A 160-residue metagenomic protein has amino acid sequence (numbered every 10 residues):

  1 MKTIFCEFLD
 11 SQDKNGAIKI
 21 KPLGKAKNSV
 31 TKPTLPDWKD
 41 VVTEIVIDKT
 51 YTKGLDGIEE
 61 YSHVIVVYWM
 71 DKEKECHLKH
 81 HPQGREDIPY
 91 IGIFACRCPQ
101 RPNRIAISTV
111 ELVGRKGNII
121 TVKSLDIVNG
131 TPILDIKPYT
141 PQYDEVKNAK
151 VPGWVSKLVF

Functional and structural regions predicted by a protein language model:
M1-I107, G114-F160: Cys-His-centered catalytic/binding microenvironment captured across papain-like cysteine peptidases and homologous
